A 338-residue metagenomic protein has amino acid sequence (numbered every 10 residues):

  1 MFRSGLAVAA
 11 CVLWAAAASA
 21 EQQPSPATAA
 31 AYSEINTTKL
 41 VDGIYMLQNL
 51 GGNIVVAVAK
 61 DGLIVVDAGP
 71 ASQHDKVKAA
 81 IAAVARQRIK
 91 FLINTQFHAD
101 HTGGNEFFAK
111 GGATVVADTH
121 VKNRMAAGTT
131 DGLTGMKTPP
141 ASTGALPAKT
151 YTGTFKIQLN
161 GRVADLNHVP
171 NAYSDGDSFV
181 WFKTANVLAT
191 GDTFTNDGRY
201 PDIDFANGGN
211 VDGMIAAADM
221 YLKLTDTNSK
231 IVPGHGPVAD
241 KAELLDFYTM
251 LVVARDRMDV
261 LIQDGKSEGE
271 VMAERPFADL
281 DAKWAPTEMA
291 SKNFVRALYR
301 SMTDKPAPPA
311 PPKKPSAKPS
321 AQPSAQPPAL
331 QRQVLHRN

Functional and structural regions predicted by a protein language model:
G5-A16: Bacterial N-terminal signal peptides
A15-A16, A20-A30, K223-N228, P237-N338: Accessory terminal helices/loops
E21-Q23, K39, K122-V169, S174-D175 (+2 more regions): Metallo-beta-lactamase
I35-I81, S178-F182, N186-D192: Conserved beta-strand hairpin/beta-sheet module of binuclear metal-dependent hydrolase folds, prominently
T37, K60-I64, S72-V116: Active-site metal-binding motif and surrounding structural segment of the metallo-beta-lactamase
G43, A57, D67, I81 (+10 more regions): Divalent metal-coordination and catalytic microenvironments
I54, H74-K78, N105, K122 (+8 more regions): Extracytoplasmic/secreted envelope proteins and their assembly/folding machinery, especially bacterial periplasmic
G62-L63, P70-S72, K156, V163-V253 (+1 more regions): Metallo-beta-lactamase
